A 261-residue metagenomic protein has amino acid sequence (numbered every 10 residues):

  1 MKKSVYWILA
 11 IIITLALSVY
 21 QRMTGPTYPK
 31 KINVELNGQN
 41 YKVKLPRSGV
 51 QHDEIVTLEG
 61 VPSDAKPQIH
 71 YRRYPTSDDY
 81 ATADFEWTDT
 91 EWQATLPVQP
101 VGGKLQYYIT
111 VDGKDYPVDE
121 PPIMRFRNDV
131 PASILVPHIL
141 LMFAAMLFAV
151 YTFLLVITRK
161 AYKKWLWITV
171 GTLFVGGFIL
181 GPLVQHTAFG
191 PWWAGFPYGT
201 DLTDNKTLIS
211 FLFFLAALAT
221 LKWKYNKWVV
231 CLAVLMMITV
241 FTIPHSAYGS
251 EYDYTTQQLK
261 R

Functional and structural regions predicted by a protein language model:
M1-A161, G171, W223-N226, L232-V234 (+1 more regions): Glycan-association/targeting regions that enable binding to alpha-glucans and other polysaccharides
P131-H138, P191-D204: Non-cytosolic membrane-interface motifs at loop->transmembrane helix junctions
I139-F143, D204-S210: Short hydrophobic alpha-helical membrane-embedded segments
K164-L173, T200-L202: Loop-to-helix transition at the N-terminal end of transmembrane alpha-helices
T169-T187: Small-polar-interrupted transmembrane alpha-helices in polytopic inner-membrane proteins
P182-W193, S246-Y248: Juxtamembrane "helix-exit" motif on the non-cytosolic side of transmembrane helices
G190-G199, D253-R261: Interfacial non-cytosolic loop connecting adjacent transmembrane helices
T207-R261: Generic detector of multi-pass transmembrane helix bundles and their immediately adjacent loops in polytopic membrane
